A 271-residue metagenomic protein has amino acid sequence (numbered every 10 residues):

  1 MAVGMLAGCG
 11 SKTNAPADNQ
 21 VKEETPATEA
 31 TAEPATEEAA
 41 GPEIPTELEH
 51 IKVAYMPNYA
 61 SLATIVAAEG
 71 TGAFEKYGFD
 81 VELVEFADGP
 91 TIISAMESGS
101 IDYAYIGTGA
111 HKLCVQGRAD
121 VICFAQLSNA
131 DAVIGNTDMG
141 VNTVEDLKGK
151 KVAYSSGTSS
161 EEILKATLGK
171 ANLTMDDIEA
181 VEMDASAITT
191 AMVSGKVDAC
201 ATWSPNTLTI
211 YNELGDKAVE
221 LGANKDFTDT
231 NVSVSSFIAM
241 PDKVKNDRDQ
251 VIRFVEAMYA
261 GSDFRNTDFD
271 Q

Functional and structural regions predicted by a protein language model:
M5-V21: Bacterial lipoprotein signal-peptidase II cleavage site
A7, D131, L208: Glycine-centered loop/turn positions within well-structured domains that cap or flank conserved ligand/cofactor-binding
A15, N19-Q20, T137, K217 (+1 more regions): Short linear motifs in intrinsically disordered/low-complexity regions
E23, A30-D184, A191, D198-S204 (+2 more regions): Short, glycine-/small- and polar/acidic-enriched structural segments that line small-molecule recognition paths
T108-A110, V181, S186-Q271: Pocket-lining segment of extracytoplasmic ligand-binding domains
